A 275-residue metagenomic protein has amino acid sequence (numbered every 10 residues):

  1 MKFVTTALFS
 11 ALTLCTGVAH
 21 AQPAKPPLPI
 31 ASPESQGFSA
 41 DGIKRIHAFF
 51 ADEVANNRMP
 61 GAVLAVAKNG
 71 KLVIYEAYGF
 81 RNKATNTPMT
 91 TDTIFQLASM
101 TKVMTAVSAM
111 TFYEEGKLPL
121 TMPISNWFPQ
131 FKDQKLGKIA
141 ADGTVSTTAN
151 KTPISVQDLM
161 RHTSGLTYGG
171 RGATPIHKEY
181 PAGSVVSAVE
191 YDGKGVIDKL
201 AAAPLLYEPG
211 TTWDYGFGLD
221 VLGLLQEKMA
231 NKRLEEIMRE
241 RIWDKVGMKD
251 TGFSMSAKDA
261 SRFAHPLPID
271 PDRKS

Functional and structural regions predicted by a protein language model:
M1-V4: Positively charged n-region of N-terminal signal peptides that target proteins for export
T6-T16: Bacterial N-terminal signal peptides
A19-P23: Boundary at the C-terminal end of the N-terminal hydrophobic targeting segment
P26-P27, W127, K132-S275: Short, surface-exposed loop or secondary-structure junction motifs that flank catalytic or metal-binding residues
A31-L97, K117-P119, Q134-A140: Short, conserved catalytic-motif segment at the N-terminal edge
Q36-I43, N56-P60, I94-T101, K117 (+6 more regions): Solvent-exposed, acidic/flexible segments
A98-Y113: Long, well-ordered hydrophobic secondary-structure segments characteristic of membrane-embedded and membrane-proximal
I124: Acidic-enriched catalytic cores of C-N bond-cleaving enzymes acting on peptides and small amides
